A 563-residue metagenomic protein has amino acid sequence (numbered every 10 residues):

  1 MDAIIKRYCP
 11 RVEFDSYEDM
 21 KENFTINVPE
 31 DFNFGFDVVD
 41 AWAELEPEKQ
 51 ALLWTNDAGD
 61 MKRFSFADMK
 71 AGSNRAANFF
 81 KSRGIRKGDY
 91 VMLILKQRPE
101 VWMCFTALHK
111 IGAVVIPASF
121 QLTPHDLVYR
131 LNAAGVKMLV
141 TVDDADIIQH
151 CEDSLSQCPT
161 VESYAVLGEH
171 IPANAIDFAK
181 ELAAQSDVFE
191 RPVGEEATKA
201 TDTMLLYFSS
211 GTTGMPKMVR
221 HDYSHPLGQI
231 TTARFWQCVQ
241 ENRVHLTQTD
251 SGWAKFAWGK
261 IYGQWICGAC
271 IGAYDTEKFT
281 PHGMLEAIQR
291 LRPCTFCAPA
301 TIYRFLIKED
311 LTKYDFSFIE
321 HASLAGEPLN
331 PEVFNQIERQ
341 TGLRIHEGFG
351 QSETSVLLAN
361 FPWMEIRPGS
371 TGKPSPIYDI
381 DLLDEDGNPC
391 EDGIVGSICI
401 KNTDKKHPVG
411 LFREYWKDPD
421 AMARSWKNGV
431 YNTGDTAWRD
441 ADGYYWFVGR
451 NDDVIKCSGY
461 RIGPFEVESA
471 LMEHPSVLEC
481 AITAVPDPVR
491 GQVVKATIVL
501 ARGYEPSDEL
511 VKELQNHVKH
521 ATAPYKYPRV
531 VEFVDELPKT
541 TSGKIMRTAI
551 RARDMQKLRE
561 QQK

Functional and structural regions predicted by a protein language model:
A3-I4, S82, T106, K110-E181 (+1 more regions): Structural core segment of the AMP-binding/adenylate-forming
P47-Q50, A165-P172, A183-F208, M215 (+1 more regions): Conserved pre-ATP/AMP-binding loop-to-beta segment of ANL
K62-A67, E196-A197, M204-G228: Conserved AMP-binding A3 loop
L122, Y129-R130, L139-D144, F296 (+5 more regions): AMP-binding/adenylate-forming catalytic core of the ANL superfamily
L167, H520-I545, Q561-K563: AMP-binding/adenylate-forming catalytic domain of the ANL superfamily
L227-V244, S251-C294, K308-E309: Conserved AMP-binding/adenylation subdomain of ANL enzymes
I266, P293-C297, I307-R367, D379: Gly/Ser/Thr-rich phosphate-binding loop
I377, N388-R424, I462: Conserved ATP/PPi-binding loop(s) of AMP-dependent carboxylate-activating enzymes
